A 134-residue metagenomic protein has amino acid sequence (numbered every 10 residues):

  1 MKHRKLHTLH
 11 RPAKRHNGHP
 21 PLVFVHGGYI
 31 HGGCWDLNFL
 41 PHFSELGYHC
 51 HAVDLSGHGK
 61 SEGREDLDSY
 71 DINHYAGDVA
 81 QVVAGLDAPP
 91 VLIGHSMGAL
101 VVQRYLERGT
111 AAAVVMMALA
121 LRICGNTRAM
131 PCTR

Functional and structural regions predicted by a protein language model:
M1-L22, S44-H49: Alpha/beta-hydrolase fold catalytic core
V23-G27, H95: The conserved beta1-alpha1 loop
G28-L40: The serine-hydrolase catalytic nucleophile loop
H42-R64: Conserved alpha/beta-hydrolase
K60-P90: Active-site loop/oxyanion-hole signature of alpha/beta-hydrolase fold enzymes
L92-G94, M117: Short beta-strand immediately N-terminal to the catalytic nucleophile in serine-hydrolase-like folds
G94-G98, V102: Gly/Ala-rich beta-loop-alpha elbow adjacent to hydrolase catalytic centers
T110-R134: Flexible "cap/lid" loop of the alpha/beta hydrolase fold
